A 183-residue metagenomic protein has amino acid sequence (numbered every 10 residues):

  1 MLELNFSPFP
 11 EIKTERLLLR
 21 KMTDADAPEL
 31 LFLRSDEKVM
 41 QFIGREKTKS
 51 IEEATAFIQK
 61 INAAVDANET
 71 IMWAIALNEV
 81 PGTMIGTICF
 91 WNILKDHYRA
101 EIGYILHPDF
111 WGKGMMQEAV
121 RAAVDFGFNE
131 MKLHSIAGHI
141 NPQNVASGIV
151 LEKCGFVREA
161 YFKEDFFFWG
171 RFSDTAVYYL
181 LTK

Functional and structural regions predicted by a protein language model:
M1-Q41, M72, A76-K183: Acyl-donor (CoA/ACP) binding surface of acyl/acetyltransferases
K38-K60, I71-W73: Conserved GNAT-fold acetyl-CoA-binding loop/helix
I61-A64, E130: Generic structural signal for alpha-helix termini and adjacent loop/cap motifs
A64-E69, F156: Short loop/turn motifs at secondary-structure junctions and domain boundaries
